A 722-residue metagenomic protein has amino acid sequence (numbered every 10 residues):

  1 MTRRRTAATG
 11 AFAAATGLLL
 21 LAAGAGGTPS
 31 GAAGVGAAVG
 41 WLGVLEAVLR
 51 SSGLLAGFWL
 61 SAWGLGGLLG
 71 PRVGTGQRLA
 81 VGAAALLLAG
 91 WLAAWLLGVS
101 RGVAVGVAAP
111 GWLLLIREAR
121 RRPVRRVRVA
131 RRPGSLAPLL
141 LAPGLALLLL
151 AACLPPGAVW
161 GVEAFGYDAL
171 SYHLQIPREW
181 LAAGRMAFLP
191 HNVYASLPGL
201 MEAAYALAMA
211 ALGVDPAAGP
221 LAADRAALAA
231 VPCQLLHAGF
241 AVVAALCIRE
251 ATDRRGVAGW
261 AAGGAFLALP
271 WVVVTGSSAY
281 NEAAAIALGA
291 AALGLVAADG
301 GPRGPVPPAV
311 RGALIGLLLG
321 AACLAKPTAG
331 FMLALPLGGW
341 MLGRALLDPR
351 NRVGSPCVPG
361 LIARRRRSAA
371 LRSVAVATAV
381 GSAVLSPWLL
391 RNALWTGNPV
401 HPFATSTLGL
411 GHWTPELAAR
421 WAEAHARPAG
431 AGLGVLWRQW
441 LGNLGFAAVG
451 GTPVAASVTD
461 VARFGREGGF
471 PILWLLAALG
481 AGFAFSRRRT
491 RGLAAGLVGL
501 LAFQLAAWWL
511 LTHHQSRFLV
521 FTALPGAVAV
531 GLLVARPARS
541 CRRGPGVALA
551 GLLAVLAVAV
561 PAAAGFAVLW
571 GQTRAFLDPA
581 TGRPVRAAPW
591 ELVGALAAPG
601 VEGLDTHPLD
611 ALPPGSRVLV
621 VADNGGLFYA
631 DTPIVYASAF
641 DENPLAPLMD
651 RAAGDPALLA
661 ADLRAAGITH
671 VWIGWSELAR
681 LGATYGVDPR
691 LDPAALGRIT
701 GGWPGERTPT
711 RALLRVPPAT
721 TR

Functional and structural regions predicted by a protein language model:
M1-R131, W508, L659-A660: Membrane-embedded, hydrophobic transmembrane alpha-helices
A13-G17, P143-A146, W260-F266, L317 (+4 more regions): Transmembrane alpha-helix segments characteristic of polytopic inner-membrane glycan-assembly/cell-envelope
S61-W63, A241-T252, V358, G442-R491 (+1 more regions): Hydrophobic, aromatic-rich transmembrane alpha-helices and their immediate juxtamembrane boundary segments
R78-G90, G144-L148, P232-D299, R311-A325 (+3 more regions): Membrane-embedded helix bundles of polyisoprenyl
P138-G144, V257-W260, P308-L317, L333-G338 (+2 more regions): Signature aromatic-anchored transmembrane alpha helix within multi-pass, membrane-resident enzymes that catalyze glycan
L148-A152, L269, A325, A329 (+2 more regions): Transmembrane alpha-helical segments
R178, E282-L288, A322-P327, F331-M332 (+4 more regions): Hydrophobic/aromatic-rich transmembrane helices and adjacent perimembrane loops
A595-A639, I668-L678: Short periplasmic/luminal acceptor-recognition loop of GT-C membrane glycosyltransferases, typified by
